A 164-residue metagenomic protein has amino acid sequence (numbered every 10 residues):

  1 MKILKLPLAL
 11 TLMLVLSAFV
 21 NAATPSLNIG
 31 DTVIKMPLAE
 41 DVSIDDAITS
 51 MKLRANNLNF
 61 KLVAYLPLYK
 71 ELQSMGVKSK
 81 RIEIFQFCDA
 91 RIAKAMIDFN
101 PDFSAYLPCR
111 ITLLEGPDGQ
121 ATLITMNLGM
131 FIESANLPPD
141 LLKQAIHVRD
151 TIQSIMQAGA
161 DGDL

Functional and structural regions predicted by a protein language model:
M1-K5: Positively charged n-region of N-terminal signal peptides that target proteins for export
P7-A18: Bacterial N-terminal signal peptides
A23-F85: N-terminal secretory signal peptides
L53-N57, D98, D102, Q157: Short, intrinsically disordered, mixed-charge
L66-P67, K94-A95, L114-G119, L142-I146 (+1 more regions): Short C-terminal domain-edge/linker segments immediately following a structured domain
F85-D140: Surface-exposed, polar helix/loop patches in the mature regions of secreted/periplasmic/lumenal proteins that form
L128-L164: C-terminal partner/receptor-binding element of secreted or periplasmic proteins
